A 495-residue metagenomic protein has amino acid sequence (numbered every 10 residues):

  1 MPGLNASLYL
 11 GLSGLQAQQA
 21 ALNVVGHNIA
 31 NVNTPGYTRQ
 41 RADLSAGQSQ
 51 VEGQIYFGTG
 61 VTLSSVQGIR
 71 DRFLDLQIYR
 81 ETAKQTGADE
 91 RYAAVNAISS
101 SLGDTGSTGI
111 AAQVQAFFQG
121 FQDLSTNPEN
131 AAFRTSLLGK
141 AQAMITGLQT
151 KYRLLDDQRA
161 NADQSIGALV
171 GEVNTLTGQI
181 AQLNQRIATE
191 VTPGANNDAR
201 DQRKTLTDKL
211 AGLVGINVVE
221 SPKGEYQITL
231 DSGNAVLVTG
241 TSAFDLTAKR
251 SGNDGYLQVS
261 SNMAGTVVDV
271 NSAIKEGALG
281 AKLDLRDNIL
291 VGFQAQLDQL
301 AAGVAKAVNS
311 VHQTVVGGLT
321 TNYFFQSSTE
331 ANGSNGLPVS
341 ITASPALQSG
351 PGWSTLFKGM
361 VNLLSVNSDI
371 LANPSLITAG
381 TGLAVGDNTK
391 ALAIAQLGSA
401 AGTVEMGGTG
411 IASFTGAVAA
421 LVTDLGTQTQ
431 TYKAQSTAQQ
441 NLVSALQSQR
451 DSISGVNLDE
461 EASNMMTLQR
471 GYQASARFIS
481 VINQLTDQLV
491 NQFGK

Functional and structural regions predicted by a protein language model:
M1-K495: S/T-rich, low-complexity, solvent-exposed segments of bacterial secretion/appendage proteins
